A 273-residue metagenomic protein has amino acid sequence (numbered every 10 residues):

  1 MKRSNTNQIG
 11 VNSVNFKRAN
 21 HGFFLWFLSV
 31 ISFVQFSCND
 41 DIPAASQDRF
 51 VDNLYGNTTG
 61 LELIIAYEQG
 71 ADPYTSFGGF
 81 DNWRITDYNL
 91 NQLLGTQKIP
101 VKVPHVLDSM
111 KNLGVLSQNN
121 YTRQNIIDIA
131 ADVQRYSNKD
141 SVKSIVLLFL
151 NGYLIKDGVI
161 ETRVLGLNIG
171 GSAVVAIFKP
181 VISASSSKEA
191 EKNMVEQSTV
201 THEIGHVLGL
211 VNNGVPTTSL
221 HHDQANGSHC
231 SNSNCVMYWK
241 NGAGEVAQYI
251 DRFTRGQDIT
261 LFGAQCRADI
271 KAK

Functional and structural regions predicted by a protein language model:
K2-G10, K17-R18, S29-G60: Bacterial Sec-dependent N-terminal signal peptides
N39-I145, F149-L154: Propeptide-to-catalytic entry region of secreted or membrane-anchored zinc metalloproteases
Y55, Y136-T218: Active-site-proximal segment of zinc-dependent metalloprotease catalytic domains
I182-L261: The catalytic-center signature of Zn2+-dependent metalloproteases
D258-K273: Short, low-complexity, Pro/Ser/Thr/Gly-rich segments in the mature regions of secreted, periplasmic
